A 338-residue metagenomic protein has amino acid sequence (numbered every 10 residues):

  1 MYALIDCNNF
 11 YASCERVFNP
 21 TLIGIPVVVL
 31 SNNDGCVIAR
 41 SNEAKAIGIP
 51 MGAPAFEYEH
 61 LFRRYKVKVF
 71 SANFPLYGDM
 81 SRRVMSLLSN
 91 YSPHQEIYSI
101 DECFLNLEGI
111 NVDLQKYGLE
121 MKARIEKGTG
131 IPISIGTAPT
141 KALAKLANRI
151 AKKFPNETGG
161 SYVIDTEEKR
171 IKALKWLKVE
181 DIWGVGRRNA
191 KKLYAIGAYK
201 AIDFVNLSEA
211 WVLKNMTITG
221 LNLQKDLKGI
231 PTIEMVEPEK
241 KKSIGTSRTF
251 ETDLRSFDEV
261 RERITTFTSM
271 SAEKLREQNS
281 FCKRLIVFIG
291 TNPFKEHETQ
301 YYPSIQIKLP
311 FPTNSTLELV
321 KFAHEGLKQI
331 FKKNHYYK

Functional and structural regions predicted by a protein language model:
M1-K225, M235: Gly/Gly-Pro- and Ser/Thr-rich, intrinsically disordered tail segments characteristic of DNA damage-repair and tolerance
Y194-Y337: DNA-contacting surface of Y-family translesion DNA polymerases
